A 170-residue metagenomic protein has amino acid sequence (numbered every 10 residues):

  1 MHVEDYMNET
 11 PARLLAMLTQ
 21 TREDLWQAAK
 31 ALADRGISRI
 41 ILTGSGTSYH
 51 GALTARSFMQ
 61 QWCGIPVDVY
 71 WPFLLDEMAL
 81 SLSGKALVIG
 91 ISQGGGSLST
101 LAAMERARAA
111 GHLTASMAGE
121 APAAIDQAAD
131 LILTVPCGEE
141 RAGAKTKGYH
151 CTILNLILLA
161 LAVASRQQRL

Functional and structural regions predicted by a protein language model:
M1-S38: An N-terminal, well-structured beta->alpha segment
D24, A33-R169: Glycine-rich phosphate-binding loops that contact phosphosugars or nucleotide phosphates
